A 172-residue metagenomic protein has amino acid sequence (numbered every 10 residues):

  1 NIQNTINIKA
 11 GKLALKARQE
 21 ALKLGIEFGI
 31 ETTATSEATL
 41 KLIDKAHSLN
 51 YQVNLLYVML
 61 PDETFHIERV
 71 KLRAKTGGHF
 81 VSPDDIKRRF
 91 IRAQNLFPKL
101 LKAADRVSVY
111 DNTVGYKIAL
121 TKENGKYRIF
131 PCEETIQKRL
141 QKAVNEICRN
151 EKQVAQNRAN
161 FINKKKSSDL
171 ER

Functional and structural regions predicted by a protein language model:
N1-Y51, D84: Conserved nucleotide-sensing/catalytic segment adjacent to the nucleotide-binding pocket in NTP-handling enzymes
G29, L55, S108-D111: A structural signal for short, well-ordered beta-strand segments and their strand-loop junctions that often border
T35-S36, M59-F65, T113-Y116: Conserved nucleotide-binding/hydrolysis micro-motifs of P-loop NTPases
I43-A46, R69-L72, K122-N124: Short, glycine/charged-enriched secondary-structure capping and boundary segments
L49-L96: A glycine- and Lys/Arg-enriched "phosphate-lid" helix/loop adjacent to the NTP-binding pocket of small-molecule kinases
F80-N124: Small-molecule kinase domains that catalyze NTP-dependent phosphoryl transfer to phosphate-bearing small molecules
V109-R158: Charge-patterned, long linear interaction tracts outside catalytic cores
K152-R172: Non-Sec secretion/translocation targeting segments of pathogen effectors
